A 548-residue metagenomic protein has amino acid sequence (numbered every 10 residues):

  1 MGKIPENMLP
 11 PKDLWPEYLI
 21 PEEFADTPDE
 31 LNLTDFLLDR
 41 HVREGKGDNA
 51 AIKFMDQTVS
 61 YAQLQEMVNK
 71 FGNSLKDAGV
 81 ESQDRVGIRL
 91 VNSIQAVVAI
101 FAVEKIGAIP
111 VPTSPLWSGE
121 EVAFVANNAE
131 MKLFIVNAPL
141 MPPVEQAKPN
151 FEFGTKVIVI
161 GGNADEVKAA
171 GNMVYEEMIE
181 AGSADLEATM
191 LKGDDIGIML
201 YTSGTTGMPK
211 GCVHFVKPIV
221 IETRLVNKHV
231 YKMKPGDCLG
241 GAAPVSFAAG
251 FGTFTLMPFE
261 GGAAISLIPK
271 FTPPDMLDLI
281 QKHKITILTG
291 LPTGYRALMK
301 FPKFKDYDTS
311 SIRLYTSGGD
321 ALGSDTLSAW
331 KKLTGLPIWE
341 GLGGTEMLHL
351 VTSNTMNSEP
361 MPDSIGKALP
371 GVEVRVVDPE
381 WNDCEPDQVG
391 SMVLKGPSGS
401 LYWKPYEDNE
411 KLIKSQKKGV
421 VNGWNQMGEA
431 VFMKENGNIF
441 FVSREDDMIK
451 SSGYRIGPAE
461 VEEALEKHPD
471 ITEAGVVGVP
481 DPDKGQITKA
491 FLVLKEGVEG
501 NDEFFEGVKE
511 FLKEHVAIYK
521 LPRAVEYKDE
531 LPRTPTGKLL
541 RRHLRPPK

Functional and structural regions predicted by a protein language model:
T34-D35, D48-F101, S118-A123, V174-E177: Conserved AMP-binding/adenylate-forming core of the ANL superfamily
D48, N92, V159, A164 (+4 more regions): Conserved pre-ATP/AMP-binding loop-to-beta segment of ANL
S60-A62, M190, G197-I221: Conserved AMP-binding A3 loop
A78, F101, K105-E177, E496: Structural core segment of the AMP-binding/adenylate-forming
W117, A123, F134-V136, L288 (+6 more regions): AMP-binding/adenylate-forming catalytic core of the ANL superfamily
E176, E260, I285-G290, M299-P360 (+2 more regions): Gly/Ser/Thr-rich phosphate-binding loop
V220-C238, S246-I287, F301: Conserved AMP-binding/adenylation subdomain of ANL enzymes
K367-G371, N382-K417, I456: Conserved ATP/PPi-binding loop(s) of AMP-dependent carboxylate-activating enzymes
